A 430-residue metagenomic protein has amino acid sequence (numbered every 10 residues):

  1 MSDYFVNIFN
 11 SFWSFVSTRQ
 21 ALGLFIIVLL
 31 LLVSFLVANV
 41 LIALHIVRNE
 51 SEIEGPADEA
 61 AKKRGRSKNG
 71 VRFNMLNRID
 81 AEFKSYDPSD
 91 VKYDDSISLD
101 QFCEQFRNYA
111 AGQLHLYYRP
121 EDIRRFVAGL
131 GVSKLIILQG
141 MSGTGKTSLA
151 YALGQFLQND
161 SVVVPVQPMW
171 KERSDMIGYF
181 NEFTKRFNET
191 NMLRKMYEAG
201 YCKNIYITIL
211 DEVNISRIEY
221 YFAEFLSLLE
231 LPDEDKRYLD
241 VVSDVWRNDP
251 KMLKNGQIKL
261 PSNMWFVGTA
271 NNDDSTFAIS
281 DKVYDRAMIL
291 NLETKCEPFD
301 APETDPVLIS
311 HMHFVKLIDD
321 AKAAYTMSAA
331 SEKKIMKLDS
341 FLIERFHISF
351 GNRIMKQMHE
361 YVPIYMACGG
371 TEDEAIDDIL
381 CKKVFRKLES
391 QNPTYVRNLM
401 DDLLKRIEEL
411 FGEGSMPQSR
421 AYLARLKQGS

Functional and structural regions predicted by a protein language model:
M1-R19: Short, strongly hydrophobic alpha-helical membrane anchors
S17-L31: Hydrophobic alpha-helical transmembrane segments
L30-L317: AAA+ P-loop NTPase catalytic core and its hallmark functional loops
R72-P88, P302-S430: Alpha-helical lid/collar subdomain of P-loop NTPases
